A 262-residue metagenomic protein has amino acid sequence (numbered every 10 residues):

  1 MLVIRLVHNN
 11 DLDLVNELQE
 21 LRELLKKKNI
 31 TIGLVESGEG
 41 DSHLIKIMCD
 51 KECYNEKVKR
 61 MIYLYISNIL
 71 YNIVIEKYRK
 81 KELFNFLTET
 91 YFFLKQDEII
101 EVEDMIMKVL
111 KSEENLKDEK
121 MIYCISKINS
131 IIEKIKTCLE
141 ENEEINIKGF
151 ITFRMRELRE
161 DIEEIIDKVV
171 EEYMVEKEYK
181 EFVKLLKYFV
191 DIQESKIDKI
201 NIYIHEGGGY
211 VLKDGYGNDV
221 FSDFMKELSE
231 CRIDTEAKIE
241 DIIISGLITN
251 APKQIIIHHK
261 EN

Functional and structural regions predicted by a protein language model:
M1-D241, L247: Conserved mixed alpha/beta catalytic, RNA-binding, or beta-rich assembly cores of soluble enzyme, regulatory
P252-K253: Proline-aspartate-enriched helix->loop->beta-strand connector
K260-N262: Short, ordered loop/turn segments at secondary-structure junctions
